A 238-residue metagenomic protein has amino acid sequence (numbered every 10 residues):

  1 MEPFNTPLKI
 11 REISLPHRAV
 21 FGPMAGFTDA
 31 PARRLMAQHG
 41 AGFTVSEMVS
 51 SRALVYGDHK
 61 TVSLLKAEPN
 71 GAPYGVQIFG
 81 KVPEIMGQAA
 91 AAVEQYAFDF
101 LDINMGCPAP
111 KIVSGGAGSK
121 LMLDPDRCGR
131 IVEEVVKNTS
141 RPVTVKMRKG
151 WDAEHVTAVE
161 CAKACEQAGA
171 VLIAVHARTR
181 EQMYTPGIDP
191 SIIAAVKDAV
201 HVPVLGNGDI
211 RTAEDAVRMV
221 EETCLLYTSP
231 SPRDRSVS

Functional and structural regions predicted by a protein language model:
E2-K9, M24-D99: Glycine-rich, positively charged N-terminal anion/phosphate-binding segment
F21, M36, V76, I103 (+2 more regions): Conserved, mostly hydrophobic/aromatic
M24-G26, F79-K81, M147-D152, P203-E214: Glycine-rich beta-to-alpha transition loops that act as phosphate-gripper elements at the mouths of alpha/beta enzyme
G40-G42, A97-F98, A168-V171, A199-P203 (+1 more regions): Glycine-enriched alpha-helix->loop->beta-strand junction motifs that scaffold or abut catalytic
V49-V55, P83, M105-S119, A177-Q182: Conserved radical SAM core fold
Q88-A92, V156-C161, R211-L226: Catalytic cores of alpha/beta
A90-L101, P110, S114-G115, R127-Q182 (+1 more regions): Alpha/beta enzyme core
Y227-D234: Conserved small/polar residues in nucleotide/adenosyl-binding loops
